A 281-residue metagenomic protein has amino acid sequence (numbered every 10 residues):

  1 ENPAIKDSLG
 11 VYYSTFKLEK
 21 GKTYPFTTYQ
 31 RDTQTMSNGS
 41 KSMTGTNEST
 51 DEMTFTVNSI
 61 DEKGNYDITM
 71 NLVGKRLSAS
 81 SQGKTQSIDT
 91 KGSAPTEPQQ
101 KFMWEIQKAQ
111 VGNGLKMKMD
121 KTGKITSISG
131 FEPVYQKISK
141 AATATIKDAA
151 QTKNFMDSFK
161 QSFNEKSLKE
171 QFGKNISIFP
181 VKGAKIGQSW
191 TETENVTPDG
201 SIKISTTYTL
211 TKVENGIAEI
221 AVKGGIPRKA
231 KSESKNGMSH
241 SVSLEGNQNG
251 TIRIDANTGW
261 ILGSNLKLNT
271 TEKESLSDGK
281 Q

Functional and structural regions predicted by a protein language model:
N2-Q281: Signature of exported/secreted
